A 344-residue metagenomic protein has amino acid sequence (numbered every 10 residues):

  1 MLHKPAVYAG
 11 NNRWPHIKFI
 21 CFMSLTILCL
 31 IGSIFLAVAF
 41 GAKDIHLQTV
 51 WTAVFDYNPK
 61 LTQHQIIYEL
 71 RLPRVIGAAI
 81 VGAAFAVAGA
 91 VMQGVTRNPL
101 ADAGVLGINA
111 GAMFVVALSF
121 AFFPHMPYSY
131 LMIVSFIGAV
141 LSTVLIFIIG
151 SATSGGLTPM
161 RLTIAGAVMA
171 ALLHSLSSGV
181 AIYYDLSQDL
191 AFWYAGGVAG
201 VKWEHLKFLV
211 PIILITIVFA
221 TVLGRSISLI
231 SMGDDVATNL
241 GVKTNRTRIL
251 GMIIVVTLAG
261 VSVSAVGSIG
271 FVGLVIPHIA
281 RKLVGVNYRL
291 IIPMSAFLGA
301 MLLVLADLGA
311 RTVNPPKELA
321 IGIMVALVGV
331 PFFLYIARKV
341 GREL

Functional and structural regions predicted by a protein language model:
M1-L344: Alpha-helical transmembrane segments in inner-membrane proteins
